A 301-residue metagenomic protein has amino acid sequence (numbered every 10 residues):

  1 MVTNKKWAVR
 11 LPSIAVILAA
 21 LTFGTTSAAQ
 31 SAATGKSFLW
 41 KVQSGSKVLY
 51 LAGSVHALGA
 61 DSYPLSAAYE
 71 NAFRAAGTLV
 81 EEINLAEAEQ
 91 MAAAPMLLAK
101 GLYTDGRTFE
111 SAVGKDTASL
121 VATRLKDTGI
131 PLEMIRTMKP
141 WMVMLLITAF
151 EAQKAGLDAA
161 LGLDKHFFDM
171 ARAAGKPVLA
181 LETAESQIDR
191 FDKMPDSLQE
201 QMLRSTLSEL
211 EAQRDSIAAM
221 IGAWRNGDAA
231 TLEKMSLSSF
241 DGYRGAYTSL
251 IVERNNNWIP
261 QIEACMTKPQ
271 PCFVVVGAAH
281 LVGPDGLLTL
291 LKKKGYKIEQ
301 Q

Functional and structural regions predicted by a protein language model:
V2-A15: Bacterial N-terminal signal peptides that target proteins for export
V2-K5, G175, K293: Generic cytosolic/nucleocytoplasmic N-terminal low-complexity/intrinsically disordered segments
I17-A19: N-terminal leader/targeting signatures
G24-T26: N-terminal signal peptide c-region/cleavage motif recognized by signal peptidases
A29-K36: Cleaved targeting-peptide boundary
A33, Q43, M266-K268: Extracellular/periplasmic catalytic domains that process cell-envelope and extracellular macromolecules
K36-L250: Structured, acidic catalytic/metal-binding patches in enzyme active sites
G245-Q301: A cross-kingdom marker for long, charged
